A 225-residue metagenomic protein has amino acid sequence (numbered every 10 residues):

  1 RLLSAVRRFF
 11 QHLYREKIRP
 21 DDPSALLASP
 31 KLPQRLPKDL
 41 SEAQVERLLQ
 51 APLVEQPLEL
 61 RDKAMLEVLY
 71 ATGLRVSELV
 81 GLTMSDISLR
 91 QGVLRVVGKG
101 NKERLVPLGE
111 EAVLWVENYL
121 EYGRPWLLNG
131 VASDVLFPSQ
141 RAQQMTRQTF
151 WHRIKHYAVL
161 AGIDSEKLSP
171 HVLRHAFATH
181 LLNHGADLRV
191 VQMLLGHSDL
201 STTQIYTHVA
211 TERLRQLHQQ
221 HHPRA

Functional and structural regions predicted by a protein language model:
R1-A225: Conserved catalytic core of the tyrosine transesterase superfamily
